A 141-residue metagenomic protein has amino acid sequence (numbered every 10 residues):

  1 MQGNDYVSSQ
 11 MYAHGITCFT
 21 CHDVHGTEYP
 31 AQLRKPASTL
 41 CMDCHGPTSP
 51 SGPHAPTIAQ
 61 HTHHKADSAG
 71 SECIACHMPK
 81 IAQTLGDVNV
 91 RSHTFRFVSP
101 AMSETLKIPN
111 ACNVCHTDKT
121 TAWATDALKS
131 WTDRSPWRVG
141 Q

Functional and structural regions predicted by a protein language model:
M1-R134: Inter-heme linker and motif-flanking segments adjacent to c-type heme-binding CXXCH motifs in c-type cytochromes
S135-Q141: Extended alpha-helical interface modules used as scaffolds for assembling large macromolecular complexes
